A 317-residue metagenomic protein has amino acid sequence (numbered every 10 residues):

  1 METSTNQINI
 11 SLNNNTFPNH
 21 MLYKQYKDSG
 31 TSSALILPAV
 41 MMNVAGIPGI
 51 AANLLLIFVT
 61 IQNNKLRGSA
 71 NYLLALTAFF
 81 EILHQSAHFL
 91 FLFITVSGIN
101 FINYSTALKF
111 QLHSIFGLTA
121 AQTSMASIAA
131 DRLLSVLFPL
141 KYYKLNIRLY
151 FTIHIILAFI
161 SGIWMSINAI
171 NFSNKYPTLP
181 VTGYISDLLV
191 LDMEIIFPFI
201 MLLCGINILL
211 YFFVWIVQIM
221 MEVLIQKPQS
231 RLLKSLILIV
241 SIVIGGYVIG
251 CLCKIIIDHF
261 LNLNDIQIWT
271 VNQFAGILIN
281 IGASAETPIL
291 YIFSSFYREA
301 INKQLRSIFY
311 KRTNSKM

Functional and structural regions predicted by a protein language model:
M1-M317: Seven-transmembrane-like multi-pass membrane architecture, highlighting hydrophobic TM helices and the outer-facing
